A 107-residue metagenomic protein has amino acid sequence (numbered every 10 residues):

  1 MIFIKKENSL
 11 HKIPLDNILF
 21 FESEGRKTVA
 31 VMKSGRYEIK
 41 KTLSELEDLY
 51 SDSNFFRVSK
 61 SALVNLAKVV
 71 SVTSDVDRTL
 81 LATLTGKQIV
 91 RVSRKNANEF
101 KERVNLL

Functional and structural regions predicted by a protein language model:
M1-L107: Basic, polyanion-interacting recognition surfaces, primarily in bacterial LytTR/OmpR-type DNA-binding effector domains
